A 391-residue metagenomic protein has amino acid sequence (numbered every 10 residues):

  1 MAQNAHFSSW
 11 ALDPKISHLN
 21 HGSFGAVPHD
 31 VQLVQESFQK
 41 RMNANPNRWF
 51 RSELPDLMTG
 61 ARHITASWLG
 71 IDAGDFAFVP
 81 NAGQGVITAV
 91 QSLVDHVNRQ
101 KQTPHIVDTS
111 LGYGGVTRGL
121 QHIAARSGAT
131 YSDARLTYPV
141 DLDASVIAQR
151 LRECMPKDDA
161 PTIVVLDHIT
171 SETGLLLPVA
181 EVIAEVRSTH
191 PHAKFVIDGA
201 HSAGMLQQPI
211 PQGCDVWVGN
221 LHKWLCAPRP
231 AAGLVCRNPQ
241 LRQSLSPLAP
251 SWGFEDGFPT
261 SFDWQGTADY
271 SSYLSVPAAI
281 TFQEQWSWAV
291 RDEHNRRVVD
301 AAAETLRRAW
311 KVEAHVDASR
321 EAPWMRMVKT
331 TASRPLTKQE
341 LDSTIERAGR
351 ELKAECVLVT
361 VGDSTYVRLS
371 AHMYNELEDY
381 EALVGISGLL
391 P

Functional and structural regions predicted by a protein language model:
K15-R62: A glycine-/small-polar-enriched, mobile loop at the entrance of the PLP active site in fold-type I
F50, T260-E304: Structural signature of PLP-dependent enzymes
S52-A66, I71-Q102, Y113-T117: Conserved beta-loop-alpha segment that forms the PLP phosphate-binding cup at the N-terminus of a helix
Q91-A160: PLP-dependent aminotransferase-like
T130-S132, P139-G199: Active-site phosphate-binding strand-loop segment of PLP-dependent enzymes
Q212-G253, D269: Active-site PLP attachment segment
R296-D300, A309-E351: Conserved PLP-binding catalytic core of the aspartate aminotransferase-like
L336-K338, S343-P391: PLP-dependent enzyme catalytic core of the Aspartate aminotransferase-like
